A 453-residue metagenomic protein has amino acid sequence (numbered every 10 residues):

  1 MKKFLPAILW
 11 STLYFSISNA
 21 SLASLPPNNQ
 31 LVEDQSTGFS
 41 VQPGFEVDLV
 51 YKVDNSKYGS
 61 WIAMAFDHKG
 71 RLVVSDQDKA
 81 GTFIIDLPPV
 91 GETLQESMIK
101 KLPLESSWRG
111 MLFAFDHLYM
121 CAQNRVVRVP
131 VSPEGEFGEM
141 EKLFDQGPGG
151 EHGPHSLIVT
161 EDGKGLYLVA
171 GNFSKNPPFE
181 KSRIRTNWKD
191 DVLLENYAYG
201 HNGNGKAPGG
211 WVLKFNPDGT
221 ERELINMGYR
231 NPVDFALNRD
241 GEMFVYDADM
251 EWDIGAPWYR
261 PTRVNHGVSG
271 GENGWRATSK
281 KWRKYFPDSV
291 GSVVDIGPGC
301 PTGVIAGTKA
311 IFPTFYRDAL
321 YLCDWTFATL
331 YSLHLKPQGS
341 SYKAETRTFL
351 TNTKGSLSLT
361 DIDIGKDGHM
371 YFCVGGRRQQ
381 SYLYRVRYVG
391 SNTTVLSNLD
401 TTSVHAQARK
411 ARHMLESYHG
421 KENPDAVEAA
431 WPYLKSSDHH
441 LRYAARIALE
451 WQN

Functional and structural regions predicted by a protein language model:
M1-F4: Positively charged n-region of N-terminal signal peptides that target proteins for export
P6-N19: Bacterial N-terminal signal peptides
A20-Y418: Beta-propeller domains with acidic blade repeats across secreted/periplasmic ectodomains and cytosolic WD/CNH propellers
L396-L399, N423-P432, N453: Amphipathic alpha-helical scaffolding segments comprising HEAT/armadillo-like alpha-solenoid repeats
A408-E422, R442-W451: Structural detector for internal amphipathic alpha-helices that build alpha-solenoid repeat scaffolds
A426, S437-R442: Positions within the helices of HEAT/ARM-like alpha-solenoid repeats
